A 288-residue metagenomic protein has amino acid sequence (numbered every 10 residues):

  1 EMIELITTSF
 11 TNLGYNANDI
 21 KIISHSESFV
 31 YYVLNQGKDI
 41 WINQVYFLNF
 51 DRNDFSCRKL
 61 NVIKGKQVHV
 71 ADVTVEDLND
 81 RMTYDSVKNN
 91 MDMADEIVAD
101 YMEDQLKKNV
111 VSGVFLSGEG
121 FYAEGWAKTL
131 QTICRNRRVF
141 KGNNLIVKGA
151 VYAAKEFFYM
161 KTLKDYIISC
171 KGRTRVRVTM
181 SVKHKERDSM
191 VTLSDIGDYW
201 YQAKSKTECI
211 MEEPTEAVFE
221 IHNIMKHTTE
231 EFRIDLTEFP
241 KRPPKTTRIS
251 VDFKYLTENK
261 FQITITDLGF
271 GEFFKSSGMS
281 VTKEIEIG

Functional and structural regions predicted by a protein language model:
E1, E103-Q131, R138-G142: Glycine-rich phosphate-binding loops at beta-strand->alpha-helix junctions
E1-F47, E186-Y255, T264-G288: Nucleotide/phosphate-binding catalytic cleft detector across ATP-hydrolyzing and phosphate-transferring enzymes
M2-I6, Y31-N35, F55-L60, Y122-T129 (+1 more regions): A short acidic (Asp/Glu
K21-G37, F140-H184: Glycine-rich phosphate-binding/hydrolytic loop that grips phosphoryl groups
F29, V33-Q36, D92-V110, A153: Phosphate/ATP-binding catalytic cores across multiple sugar-kinase/actin-like superfamilies, primarily ASKHA
D39-S56, N61-I63, G118-F121, C170-R175 (+1 more regions): A short acidic Gly-Thr/Ser loop motif
L60-D92, F273-G288: Short glycine-rich, Thr/Ser-proximal phosphate-binding strand/loop in the N-terminal lobe of ATP-dependent enzymes
G125-C134, V178, H184, D188-M190 (+1 more regions): ATP-binding/phosphotransfer module of carbohydrate and carboxylate kinases, centering on a glycine-rich
